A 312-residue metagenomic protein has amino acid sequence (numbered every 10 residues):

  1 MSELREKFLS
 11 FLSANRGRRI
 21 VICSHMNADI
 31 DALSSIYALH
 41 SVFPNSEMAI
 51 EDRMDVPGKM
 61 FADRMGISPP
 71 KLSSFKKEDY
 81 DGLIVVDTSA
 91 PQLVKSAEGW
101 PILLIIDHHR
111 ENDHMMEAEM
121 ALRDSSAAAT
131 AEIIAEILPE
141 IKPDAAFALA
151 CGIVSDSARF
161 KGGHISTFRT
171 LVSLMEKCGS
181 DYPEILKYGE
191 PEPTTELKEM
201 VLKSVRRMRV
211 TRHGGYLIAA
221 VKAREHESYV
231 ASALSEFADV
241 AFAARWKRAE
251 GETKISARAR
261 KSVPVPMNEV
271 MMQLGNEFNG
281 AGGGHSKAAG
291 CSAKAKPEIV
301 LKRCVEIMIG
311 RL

Functional and structural regions predicted by a protein language model:
S2-N27, Y37-N45, D113-G251, S292-L312: A structured phosphate/pyrophosphate-recognition subdomain
R16-E78: Anionic-ligand anchoring segments at beta-strand to alpha-helix junctions in alpha/beta enzyme folds, i.e., glycine
S24-H25, E51-D52, V86-D87, I106 (+1 more regions): Short His-Asn-centered micro-motif
D63, I67-A121: Active-site cofactor/cluster-binding pocket
F237-F242, M271-N279: Short amphipathic beta-strand starts and helix->beta connectors
R245-M271: A C-terminal functional module that forms or caps the active site or interfaces directly with catalytic machinery
N279-G290: Conserved phosphate/anionic-ligand binding catalytic regions in large, soluble enzymes, centered on
